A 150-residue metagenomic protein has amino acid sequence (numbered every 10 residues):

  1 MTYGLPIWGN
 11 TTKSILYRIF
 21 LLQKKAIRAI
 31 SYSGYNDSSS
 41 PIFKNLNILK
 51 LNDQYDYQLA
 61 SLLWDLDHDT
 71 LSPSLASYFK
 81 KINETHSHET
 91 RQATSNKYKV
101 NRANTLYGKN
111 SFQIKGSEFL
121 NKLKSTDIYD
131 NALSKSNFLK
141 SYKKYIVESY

Functional and structural regions predicted by a protein language model:
M1-Y150: Hydrophobic/basic alpha-helical segments
